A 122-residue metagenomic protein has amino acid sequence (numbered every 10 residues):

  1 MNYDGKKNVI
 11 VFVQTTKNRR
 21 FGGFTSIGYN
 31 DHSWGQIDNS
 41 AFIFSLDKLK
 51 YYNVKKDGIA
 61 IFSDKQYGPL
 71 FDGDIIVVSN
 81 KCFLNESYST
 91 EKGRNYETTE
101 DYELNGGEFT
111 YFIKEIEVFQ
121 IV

Functional and structural regions predicted by a protein language model:
M1-V122: Phosphate-recognition beta-domain surfaces
